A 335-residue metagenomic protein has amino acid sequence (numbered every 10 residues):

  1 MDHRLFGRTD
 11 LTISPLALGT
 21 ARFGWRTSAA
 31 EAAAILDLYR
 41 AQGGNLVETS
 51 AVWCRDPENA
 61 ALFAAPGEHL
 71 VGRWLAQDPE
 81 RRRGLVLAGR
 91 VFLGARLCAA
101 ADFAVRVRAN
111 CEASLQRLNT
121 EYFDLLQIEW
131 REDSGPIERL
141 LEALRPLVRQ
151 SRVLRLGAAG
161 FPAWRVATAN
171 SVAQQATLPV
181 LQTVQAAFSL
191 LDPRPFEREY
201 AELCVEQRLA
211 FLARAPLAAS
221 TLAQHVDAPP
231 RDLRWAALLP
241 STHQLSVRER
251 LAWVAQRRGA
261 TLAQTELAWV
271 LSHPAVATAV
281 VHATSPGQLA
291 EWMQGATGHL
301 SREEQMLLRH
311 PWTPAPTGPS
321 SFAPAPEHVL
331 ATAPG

Functional and structural regions predicted by a protein language model:
M1-L85: N-terminal binding-site loop/beta-alpha segment at the start of enzyme catalytic domains that lines or forms
G7-D10, R40-A41, G72-V86, L115-N119 (+3 more regions): Acidic (Asp/Glu)-rich catalytic clusters
L11-L16, G43-N45, E80-L85, T120-D124 (+4 more regions): Short, well-ordered coil/turn segments that N-cap beta-strands
G19-A30, L93-R106, S134-G135: Active-site mouth loops of central-metabolism enzymes
T27-Y39, D102-L118, V166-S171: Short, acidic/polar
L46-S50, L87-G89, Y122-Q127, G157-A158 (+1 more regions): Short beta-strand segments at enzyme active-site cores
R55, R131-A315, F322-A325, V329-T332: Beta/alpha (TIM)-barrel catalytic core signal, keyed to glycine-rich beta->alpha loops juxtaposed to Asp/Glu that bind
L115-P136: Active-site groove signature of glycoside hydrolases
